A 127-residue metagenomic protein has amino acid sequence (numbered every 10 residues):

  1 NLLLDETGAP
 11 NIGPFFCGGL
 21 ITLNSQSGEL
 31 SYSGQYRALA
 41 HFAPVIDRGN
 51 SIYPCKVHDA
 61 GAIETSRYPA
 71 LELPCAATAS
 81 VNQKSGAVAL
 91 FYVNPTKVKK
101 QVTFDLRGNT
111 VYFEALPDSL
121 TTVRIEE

Functional and structural regions predicted by a protein language model:
N1-E127: Substrate-binding and catalytic surfaces of secreted/luminal carbohydrate-active proteins
